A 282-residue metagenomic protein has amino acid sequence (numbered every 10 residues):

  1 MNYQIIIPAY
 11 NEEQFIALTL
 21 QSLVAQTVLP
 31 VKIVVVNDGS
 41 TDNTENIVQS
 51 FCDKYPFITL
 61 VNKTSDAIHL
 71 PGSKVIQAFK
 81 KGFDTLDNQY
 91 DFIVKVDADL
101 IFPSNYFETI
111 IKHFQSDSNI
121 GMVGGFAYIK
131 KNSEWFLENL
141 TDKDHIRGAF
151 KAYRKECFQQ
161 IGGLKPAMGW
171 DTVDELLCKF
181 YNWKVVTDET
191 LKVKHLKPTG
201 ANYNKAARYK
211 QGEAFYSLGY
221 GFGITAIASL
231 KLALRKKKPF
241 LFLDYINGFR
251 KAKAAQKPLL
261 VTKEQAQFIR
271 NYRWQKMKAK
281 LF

Functional and structural regions predicted by a protein language model:
M1-A25: N-proximal low-complexity "stem/linker" segments adjacent to membrane-targeting elements
N2-Q4, K32, V173: Cell-envelope/extracellular polymer assembly enzymes that use nucleotide-activated donors
L20-A67: Acidic donor-binding segment of Leloir-type glycosyltransferases
A67, I101-L137: Conserved donor NDP-sugar-binding/catalytic core segment of glycosyltransferases
I76-F92: Active-site nucleotide-sugar/metal-binding loop of Leloir-type enzymes
Q89-I101: Short beta-strand-to-loop acidic/aromatic patch adjacent to the donor-nucleotide binding site
R147-G162: Conserved nucleotide-sugar donor-binding and metal-coordinating catalytic region shared by glycosyltransferases
A207-F282: Non-catalytic, C-terminal membrane-associated alpha-helical segments of glycosyltransferases
